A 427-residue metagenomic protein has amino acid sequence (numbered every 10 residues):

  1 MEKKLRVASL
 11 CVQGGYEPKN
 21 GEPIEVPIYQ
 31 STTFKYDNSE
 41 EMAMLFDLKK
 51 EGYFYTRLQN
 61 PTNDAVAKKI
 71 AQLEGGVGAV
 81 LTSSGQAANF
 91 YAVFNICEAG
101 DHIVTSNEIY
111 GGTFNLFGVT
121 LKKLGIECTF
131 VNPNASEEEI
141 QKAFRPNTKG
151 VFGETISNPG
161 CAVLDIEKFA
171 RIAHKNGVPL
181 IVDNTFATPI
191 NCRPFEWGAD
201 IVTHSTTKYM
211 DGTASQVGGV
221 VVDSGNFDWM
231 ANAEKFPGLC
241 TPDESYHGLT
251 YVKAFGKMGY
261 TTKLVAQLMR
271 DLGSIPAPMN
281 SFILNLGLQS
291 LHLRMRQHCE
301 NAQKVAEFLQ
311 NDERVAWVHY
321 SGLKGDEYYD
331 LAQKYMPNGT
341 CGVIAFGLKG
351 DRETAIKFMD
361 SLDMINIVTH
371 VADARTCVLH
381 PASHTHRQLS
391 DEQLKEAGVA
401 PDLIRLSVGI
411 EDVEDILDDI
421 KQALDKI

Functional and structural regions predicted by a protein language model:
M1-N60, K68: N-terminal "arm"/small-domain region of PLP-dependent enzymes with the aminotransferase-like
E2, A8-E17, A79-N311: Conserved PLP-enzyme active-site core in the AAT-like
T33, D223-F227, L348-D351: Short loop segments at secondary-structure junctions
N38-F90, G112-T120: Conserved N-terminal alpha-helix of the aminotransferase class I/II PLP-enzyme fold
G75, N147, R314-W317, M364 (+1 more regions): Glycine-centered tight turns that cap/initiate beta-strands
G118-V119, E127-C128, K142, P146-K149 (+4 more regions): PLP-dependent enzyme catalytic core of the Aspartate aminotransferase-like
L272-I275, M279-S281, L286, S290 (+4 more regions): Conserved small-domain helix->loop->beta segment predominantly found in fold-type I
